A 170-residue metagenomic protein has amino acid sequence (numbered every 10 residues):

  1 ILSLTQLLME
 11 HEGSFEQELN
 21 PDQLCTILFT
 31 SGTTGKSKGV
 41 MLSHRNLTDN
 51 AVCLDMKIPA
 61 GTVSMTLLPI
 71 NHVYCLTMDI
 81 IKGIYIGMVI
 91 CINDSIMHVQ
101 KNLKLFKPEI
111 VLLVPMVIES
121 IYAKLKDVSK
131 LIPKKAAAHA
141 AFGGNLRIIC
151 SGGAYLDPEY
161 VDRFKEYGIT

Functional and structural regions predicted by a protein language model:
I1-P21, L125-A140: ANL superfamily adenylate-forming
H11-F29, K36, I58-V63: Conserved pre-ATP/AMP-binding loop-to-beta segment of ANL
L24, T30-T33, S64, V111 (+2 more regions): Conserved S/T- and glycine-rich ATP-binding loop of Class I adenylate-forming
C25-A51: Conserved AMP-binding A3 loop
T33, G87, G153: Conserved G/P- and acidic residue-centered "switch" motifs that form tight phosphate/ATP-binding loops in soluble
G35, M88, G168-I169: Short phosphate-binding/catalytic loops that engage adenosine nucleotides
T48-V63, I70-A137, F142-N145: Conserved AMP-binding/adenylation subdomain of ANL enzymes
P133-I169: Short gly/Ser/Thr-rich phosphate-binding loop of adenylate-forming enzymes
